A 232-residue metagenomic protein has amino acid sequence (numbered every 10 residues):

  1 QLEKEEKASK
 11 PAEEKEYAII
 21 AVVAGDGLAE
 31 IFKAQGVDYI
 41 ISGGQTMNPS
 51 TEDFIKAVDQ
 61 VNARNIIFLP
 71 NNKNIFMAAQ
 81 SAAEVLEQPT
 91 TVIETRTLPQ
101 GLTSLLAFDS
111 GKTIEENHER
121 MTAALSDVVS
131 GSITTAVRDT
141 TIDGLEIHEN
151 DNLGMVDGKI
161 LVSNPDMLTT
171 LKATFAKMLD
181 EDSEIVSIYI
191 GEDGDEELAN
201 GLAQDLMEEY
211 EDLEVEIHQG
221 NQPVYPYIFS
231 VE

Functional and structural regions predicted by a protein language model:
Q1-E232: N-terminal loops that bind phosphate or other acidic moieties and the adjacent beta-alpha structural core
